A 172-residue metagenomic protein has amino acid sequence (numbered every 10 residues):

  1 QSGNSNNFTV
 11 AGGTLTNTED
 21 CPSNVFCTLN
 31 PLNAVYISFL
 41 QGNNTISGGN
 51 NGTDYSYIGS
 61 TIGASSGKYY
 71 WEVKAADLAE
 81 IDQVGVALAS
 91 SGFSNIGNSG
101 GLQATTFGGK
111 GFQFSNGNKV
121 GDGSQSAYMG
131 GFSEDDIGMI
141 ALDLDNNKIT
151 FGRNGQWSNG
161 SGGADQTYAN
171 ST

Functional and structural regions predicted by a protein language model:
Q1-T172: PRY/SPRY (B30.2) beta-sandwich protein-interaction domains and their adjacent Ser/Pro/Gly-rich low-complexity linkers
